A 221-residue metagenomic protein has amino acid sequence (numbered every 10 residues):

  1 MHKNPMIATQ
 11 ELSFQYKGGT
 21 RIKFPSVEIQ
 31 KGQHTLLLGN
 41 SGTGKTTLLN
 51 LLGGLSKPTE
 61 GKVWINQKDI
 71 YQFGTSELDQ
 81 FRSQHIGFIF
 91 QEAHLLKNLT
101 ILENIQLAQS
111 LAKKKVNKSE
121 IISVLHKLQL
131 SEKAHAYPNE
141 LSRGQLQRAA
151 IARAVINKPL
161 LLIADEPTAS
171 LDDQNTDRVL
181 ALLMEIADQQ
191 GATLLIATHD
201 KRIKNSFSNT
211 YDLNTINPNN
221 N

Functional and structural regions predicted by a protein language model:
G53: Helix-to-loop junction immediately C-terminal to a conserved catalytic motif
G61-Q72: Conserved ABC transporter NBD signature motif
S83, A136-N139, N157, Q190: Conserved signature/switch motifs of ABC ATPase nucleotide-binding domains
L99-Q106: Short coil-to-helix segment of the ABC ATPase nucleotide-binding domain corresponding to the Q-loop/switch region
Y137-L141, Q145-Q147: Conserved ABC ATPase signature
I151: Hydrophobic anchor residue at the start of the ABC signature
L162-D165: Catalytic Walker B motif of ABC-type/P-loop ATPase nucleotide-binding domains
